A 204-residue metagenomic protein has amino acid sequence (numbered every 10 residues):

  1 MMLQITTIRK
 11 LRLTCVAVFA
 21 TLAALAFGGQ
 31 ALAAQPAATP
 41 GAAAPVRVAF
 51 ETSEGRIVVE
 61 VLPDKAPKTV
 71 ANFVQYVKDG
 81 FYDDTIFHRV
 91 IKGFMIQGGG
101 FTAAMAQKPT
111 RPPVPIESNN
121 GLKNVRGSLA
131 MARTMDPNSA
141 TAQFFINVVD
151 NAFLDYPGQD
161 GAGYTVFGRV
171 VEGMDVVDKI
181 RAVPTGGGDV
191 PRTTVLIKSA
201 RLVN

Functional and structural regions predicted by a protein language model:
M2-V16, A23-N204: Cyclophilin-like peptidyl-prolyl cis-trans isomerases
